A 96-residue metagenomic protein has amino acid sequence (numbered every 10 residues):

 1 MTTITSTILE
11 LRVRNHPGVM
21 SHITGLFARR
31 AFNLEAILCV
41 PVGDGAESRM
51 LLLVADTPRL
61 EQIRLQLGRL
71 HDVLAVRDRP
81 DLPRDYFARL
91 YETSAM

Functional and structural regions predicted by a protein language model:
M1-M96: A conserved regulatory-domain signal marking ACT and ACT-like small-molecule sensing domains and adjacent regulatory
